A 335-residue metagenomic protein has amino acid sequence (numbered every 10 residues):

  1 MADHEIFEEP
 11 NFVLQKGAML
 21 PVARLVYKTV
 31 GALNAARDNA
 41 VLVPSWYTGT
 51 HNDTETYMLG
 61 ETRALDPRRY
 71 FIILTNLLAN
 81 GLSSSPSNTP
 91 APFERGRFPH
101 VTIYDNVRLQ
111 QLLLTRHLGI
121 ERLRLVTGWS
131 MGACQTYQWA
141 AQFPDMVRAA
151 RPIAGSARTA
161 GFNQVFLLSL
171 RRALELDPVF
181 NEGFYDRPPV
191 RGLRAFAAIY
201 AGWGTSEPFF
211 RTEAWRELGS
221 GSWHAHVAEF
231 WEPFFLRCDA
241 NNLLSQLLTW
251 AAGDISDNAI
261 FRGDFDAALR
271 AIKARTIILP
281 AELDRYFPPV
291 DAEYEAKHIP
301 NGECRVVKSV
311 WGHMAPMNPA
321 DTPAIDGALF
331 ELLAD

Functional and structural regions predicted by a protein language model:
M1-V43: Catalytic-loop region of hydrolases
K28-A91: N-terminal cap/lid subdomain of alpha/beta-hydrolase-fold enzymes
F93, Y104-R124, Q138: Conserved acidic catalytic loop of the alpha/beta-hydrolase fold
E121-Q164: Conserved hydrolase catalytic core segment
M146, P152-P233: Alpha/beta-hydrolase-fold enzymes
I272, I278-P280: Short beta-strand/loop motif that positions the catalytic acidic residue of the alpha/beta-hydrolase fold
R285-D291: Conserved alpha/beta-hydrolase "acid-adjacent" motif
E293-Y294, N301-D335: Catalytic active-site module of serine/aspartate enzymes centered on a nucleophile-bearing elbow/loop
